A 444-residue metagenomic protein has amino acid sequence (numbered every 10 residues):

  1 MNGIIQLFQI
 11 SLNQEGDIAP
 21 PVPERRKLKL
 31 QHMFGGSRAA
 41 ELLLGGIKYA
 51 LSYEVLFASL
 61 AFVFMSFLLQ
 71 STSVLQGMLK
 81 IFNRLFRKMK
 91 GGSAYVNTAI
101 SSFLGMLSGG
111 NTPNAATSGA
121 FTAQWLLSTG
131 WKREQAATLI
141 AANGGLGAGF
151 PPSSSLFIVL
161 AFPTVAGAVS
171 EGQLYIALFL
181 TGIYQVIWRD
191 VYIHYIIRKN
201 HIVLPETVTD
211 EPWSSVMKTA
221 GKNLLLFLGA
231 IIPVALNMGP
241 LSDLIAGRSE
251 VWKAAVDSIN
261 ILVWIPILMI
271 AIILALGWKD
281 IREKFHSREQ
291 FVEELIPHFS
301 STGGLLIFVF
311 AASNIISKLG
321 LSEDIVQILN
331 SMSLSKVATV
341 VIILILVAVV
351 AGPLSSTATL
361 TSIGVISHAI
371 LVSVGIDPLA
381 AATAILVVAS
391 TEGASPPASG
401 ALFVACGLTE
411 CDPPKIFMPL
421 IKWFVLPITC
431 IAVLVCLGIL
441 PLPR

Functional and structural regions predicted by a protein language model:
N2, Q6-R26, V169-H298, C406-K422 (+2 more regions): Long, contiguous bundles of hydrophobic transmembrane helices that form the permeation core of multi-pass
G16-P23, L30-S37, L43-Q76, D257-L321 (+2 more regions): Core transmembrane alpha-helical segments of multi-pass membrane transporters/permeases
G36-Y49, T164-Q173, M238-A255, I315-S331 (+1 more regions): Membrane-interface helix termini and inter-helical loops of multi-pass transporters
A50-L56, R84-T98, G130-Q135, G221-K222 (+3 more regions): Membrane-interfacial loop-to-helix junctions in multi-pass transporters
A58-F64, K88-F121, L334-A369, S373-V374 (+2 more regions): Hydrophobic alpha-helical transmembrane segments of multi-pass integral membrane proteins, predominantly secondary
G77-R84, K90-N97, L127-N143, V169-I176 (+2 more regions): Membrane-interface alpha-helices at helix entry/exit sites of multi-pass transporters
L104-S118, E134-Q173, V186-Y195, V350-T361 (+2 more regions): Alpha-helical transmembrane segments and, especially, the helix-loop junctions at the ends of these helices
F179, K336-I342, V349-G364, H368-R444: C-terminal transmembrane helix pair
